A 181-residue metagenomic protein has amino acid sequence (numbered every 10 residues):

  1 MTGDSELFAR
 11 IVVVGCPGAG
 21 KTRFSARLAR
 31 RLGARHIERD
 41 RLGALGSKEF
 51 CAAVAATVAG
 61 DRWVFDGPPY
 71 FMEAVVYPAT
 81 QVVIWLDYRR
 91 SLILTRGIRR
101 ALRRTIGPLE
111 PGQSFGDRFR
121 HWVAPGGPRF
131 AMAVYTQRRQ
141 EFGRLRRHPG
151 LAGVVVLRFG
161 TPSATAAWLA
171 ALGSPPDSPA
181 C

Functional and structural regions predicted by a protein language model:
T2-E6, R129-C181: NTP-dependent small-molecule kinase module
R10: Walker A (P-loop) ATP-phosphate-binding motif of ABC ATPase nucleotide-binding domains
V13: Hydrophobic anchor at the beta1->P-loop junction of P-loop NTPases
P17: The conserved Walker
K21: Conserved lysine of the Walker
F24: Hydrophobic positions on the alpha1 helix immediately C-terminal to the Walker A/P-loop
A34-S91: Conserved nucleotide-sensing/catalytic segment adjacent to the nucleotide-binding pocket in NTP-handling enzymes
Y88-R138, L172, A180: A glycine- and Lys/Arg-enriched "phosphate-lid" helix/loop adjacent to the NTP-binding pocket of small-molecule kinases
